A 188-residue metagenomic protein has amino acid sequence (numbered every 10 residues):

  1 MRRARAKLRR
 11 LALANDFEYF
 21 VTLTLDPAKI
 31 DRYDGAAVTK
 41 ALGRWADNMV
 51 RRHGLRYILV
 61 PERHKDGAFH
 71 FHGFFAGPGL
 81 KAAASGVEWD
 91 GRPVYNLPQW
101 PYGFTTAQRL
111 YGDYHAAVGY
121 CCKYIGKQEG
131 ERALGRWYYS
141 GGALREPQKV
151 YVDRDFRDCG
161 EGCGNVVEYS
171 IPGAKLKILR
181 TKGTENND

Functional and structural regions predicted by a protein language model:
M1-F69, G77-D188: Right-hand nucleic-acid polymerase module
